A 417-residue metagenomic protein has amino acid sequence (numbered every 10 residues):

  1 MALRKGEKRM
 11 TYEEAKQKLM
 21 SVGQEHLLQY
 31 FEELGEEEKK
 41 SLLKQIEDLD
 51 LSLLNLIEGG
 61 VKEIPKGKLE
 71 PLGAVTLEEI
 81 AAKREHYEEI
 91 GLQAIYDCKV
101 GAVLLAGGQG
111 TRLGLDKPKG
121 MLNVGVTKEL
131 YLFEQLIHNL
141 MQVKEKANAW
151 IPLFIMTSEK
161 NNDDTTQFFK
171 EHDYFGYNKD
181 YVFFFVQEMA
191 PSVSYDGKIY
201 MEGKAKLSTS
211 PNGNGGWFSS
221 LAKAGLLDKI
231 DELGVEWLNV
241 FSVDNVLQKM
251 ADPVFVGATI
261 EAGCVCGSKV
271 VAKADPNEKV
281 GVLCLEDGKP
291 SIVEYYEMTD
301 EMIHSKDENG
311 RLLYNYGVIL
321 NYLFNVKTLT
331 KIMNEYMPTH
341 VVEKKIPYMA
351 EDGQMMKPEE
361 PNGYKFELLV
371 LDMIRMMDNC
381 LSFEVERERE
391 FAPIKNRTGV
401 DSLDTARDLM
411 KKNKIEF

Functional and structural regions predicted by a protein language model:
A2-Y87, Q93-A94, H304-L312, G317-F417: Terminal amphipathic alpha-helical/low-complexity segments used for targeting or macromolecular assembly
E79-G101, L115-L371: Domain-scale recognition of functional cores that engage charged ligands
A106, E159, E386: Residue-level signal for short, function-critical loop segments
A106-R112: Conserved adenylation A10 loop of the ANL superfamily
